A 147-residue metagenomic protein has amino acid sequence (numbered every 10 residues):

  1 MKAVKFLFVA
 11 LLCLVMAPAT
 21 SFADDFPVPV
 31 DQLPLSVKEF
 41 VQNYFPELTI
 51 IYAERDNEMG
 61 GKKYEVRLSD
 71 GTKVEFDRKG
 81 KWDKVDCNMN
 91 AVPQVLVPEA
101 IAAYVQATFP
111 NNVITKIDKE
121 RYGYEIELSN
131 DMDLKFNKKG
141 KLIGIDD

Functional and structural regions predicted by a protein language model:
M1-D25: Bacterial Sec-dependent N-terminal signal peptides
D24-D147: Interaction-mediating elements
